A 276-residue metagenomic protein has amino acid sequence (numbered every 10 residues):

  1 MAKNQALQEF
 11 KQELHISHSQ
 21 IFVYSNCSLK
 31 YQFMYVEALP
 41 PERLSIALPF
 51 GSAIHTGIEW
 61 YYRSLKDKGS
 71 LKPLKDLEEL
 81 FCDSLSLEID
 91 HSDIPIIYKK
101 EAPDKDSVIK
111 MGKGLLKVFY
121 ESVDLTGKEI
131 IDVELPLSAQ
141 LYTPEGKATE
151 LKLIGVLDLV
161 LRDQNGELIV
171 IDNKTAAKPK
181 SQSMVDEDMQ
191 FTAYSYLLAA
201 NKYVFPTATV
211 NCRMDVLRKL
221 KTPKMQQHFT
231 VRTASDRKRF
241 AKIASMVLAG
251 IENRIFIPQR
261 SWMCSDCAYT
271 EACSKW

Functional and structural regions predicted by a protein language model:
M1-I16, L141-Y142: Long, acidic, intrinsically disordered low-complexity segments
K11, S28-P41, V170-A176, I243-G250: Short amphipathic alpha-helical segments and their helix-coil junctions
F22, N26-K66, I109, E134 (+1 more regions): Nuclease catalytic cores
Y24-Q32, A53, K72-I96, A208-L220: Short, compositionally biased low-complexity segments
I46, F50, D104, V108 (+3 more regions): Hydrophobic (often cysteine-bearing) scaffold residues that line and stabilize catalytic clefts of nucleotide/cofactor
G57-P136, L141: A non-catalytic, helix-rich entry segment at domain boundaries
L135-I243: Mg2+/Mn2+-dependent nuclease catalytic core
V231-E271, K275: Polybasic (Lys/Arg-rich)
